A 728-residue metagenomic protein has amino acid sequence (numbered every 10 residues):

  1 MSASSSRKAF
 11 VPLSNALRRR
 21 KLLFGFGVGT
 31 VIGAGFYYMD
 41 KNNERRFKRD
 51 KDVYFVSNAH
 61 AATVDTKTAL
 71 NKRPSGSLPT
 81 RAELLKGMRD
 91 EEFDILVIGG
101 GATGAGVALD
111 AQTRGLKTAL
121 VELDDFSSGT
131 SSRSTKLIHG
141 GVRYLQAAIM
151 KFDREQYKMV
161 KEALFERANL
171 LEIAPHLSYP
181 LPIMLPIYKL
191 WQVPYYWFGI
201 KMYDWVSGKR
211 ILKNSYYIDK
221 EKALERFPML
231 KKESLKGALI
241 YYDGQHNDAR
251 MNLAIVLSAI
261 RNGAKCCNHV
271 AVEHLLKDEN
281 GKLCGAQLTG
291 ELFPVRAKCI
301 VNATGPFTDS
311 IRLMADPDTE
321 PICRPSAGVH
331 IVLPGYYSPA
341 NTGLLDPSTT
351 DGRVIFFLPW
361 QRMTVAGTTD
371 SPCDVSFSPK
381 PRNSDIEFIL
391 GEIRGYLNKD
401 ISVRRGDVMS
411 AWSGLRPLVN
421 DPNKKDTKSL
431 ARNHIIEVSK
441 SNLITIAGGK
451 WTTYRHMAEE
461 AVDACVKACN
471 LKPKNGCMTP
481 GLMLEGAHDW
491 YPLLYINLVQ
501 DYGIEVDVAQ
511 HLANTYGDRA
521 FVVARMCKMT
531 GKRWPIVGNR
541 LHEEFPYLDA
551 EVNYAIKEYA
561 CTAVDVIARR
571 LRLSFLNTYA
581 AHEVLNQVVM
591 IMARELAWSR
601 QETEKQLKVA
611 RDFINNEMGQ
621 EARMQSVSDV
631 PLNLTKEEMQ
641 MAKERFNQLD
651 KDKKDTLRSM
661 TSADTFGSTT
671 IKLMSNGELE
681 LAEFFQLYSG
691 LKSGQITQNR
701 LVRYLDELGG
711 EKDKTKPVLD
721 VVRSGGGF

Functional and structural regions predicted by a protein language model:
S2-I95, T113-R114: Extreme N-terminal leader/targeting segments of oxidoreductases
A3-K8, D124, L177-P180, M184 (+15 more regions): C-terminal accessory subdomains/tails of enzymes that are appended
F93-L120: N-terminal Rossmann-like FAD-binding beta1-loop-alpha1 element of flavoenzymes
V97-I98, V295-G305: Short hydrophobic core segments
Q112-S134: Glycine-rich FAD pyrophosphate-binding loop
S127-K161: Glycine-rich active-site loop/strand segments that organize a redox cofactor
L239-C299: Helical element adjacent to the flavin cofactor pocket in flavoenzyme catalytic cores
V272-L275, F356-F357, I436: A structural signal for short hydrophobic beta-strand segments in well-ordered beta-sheet cores
